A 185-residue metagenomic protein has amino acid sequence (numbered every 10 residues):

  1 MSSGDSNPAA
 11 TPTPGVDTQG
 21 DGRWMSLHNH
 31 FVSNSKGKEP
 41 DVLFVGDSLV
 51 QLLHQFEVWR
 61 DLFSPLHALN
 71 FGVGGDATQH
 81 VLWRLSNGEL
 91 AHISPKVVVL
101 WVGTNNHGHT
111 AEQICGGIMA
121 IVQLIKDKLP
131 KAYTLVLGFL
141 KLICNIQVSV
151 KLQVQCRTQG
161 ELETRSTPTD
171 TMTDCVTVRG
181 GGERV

Functional and structural regions predicted by a protein language model:
M1-V45, L49-D61, D174-V176: N-terminal secretory targeting modules
T13-V16, N70-G75: Acidic/histidine-rich helix-loop elements that form or flank divalent-metal/phosphate-binding sites at the catalytic
S26-H30, N34, D76-G88: A Trp-anchored, charged/polar loop motif used as the substrate-binding/catalytic surface of acyl/ester-handling
S35-L43, G74-T78, Q113-G116: Short, mixed-charge, low-aromatic patches
Q51-H54, A77-H80, G108: Short active-site-adjacent helix-start/loop capping segments
R60-L69, D76, L85-V185: Alpha-helical cap/lid subdomain in secreted, periplasmic, or secretory-pathway luminal O-acyl-processing enzymes
